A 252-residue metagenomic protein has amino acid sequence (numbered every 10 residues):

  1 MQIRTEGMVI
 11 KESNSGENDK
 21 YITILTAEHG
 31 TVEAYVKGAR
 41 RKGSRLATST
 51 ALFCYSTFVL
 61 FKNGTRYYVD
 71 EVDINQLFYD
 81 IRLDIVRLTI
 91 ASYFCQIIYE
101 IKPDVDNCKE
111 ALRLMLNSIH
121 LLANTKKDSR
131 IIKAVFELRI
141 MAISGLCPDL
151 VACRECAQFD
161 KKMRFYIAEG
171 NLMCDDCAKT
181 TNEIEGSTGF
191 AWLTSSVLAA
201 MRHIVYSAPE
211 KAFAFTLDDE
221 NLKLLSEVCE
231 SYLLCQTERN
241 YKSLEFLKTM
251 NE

Functional and structural regions predicted by a protein language model:
M1-E252: Non-catalytic alpha-helical scaffolds and adjoining flexible linkers that form interface surfaces for assembly
